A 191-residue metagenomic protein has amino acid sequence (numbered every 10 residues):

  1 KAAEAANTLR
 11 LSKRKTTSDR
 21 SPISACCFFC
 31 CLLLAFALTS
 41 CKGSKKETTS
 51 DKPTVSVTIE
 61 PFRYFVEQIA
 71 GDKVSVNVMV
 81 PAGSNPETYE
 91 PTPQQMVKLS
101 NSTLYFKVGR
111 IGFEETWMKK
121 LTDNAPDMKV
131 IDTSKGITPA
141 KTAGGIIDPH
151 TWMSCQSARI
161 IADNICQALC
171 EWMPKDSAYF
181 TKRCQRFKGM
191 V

Functional and structural regions predicted by a protein language model:
K1-E4, L11-F28: Bacterial N-terminal signal peptides that target proteins for export
E4-N7, G145: Residue-level detector of alpha-helix boundary/anchor positions
T8-R10, A37-S40: Short, low-complexity, intrinsically disordered N-terminal modules that encode targeting/processing signals
L9-S12, L32, K73, L169: Hydrophobic alpha-helical elements and their junctions with loops/disorder across both membrane and soluble proteins
C27-A37: Bacterial N-terminal signal peptides
S40-V191: Extracytoplasmic metal-acquisition and chelation regions
